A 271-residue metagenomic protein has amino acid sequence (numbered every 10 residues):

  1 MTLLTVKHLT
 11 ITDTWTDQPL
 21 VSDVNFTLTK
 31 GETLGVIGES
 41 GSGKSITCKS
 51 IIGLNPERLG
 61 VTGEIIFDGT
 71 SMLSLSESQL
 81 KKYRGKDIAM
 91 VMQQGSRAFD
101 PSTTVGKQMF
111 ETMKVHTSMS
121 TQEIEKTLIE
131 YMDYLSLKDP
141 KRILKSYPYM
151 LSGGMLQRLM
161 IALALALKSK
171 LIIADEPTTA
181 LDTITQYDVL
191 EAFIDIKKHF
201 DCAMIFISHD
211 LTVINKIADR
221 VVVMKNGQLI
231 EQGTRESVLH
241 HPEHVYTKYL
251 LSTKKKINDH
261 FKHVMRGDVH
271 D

Functional and structural regions predicted by a protein language model:
G60-S71: Conserved ABC transporter NBD signature motif
S146-L151, M155: Conserved ABC ATPase signature
A166-K170: A short, proline-enriched helix->beta-strand linker immediately N-terminal to the Walker B motif in ABC-type P-loop
Y187-F200, T212: Helical segment within the ABC ATPase nucleotide-binding domain
I214-K216: A short, surface-exposed alpha-helical micro-motif characterized by mixed small hydrophobic and charged/polar residues
Q232-G233: ABC ATPase "signature
